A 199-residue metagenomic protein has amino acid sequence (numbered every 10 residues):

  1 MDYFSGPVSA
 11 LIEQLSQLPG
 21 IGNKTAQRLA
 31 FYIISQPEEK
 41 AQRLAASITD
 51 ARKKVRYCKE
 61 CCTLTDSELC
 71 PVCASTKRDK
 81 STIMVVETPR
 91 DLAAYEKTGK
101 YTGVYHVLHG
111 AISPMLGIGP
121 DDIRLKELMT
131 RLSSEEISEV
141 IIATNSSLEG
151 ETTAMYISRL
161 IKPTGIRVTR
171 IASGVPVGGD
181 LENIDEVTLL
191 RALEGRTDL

Functional and structural regions predicted by a protein language model:
D2-V8, Q17, A30-L92: Cys/His-rich Zn2+-binding cysteine-cluster or related metal-binding knuckle/ribbon modules and their
I12: Basic, Lys/Arg-rich alpha-helical nucleic-acid-recognition elements, primarily the DNA-binding modules of transcription
S16, I34, T49, C62 (+10 more regions): Signal for well-folded cores of large energy- and translation-related assemblies
P19, E38, A51, T63 (+3 more regions): Conserved phosphate/pyrophosphate-binding and hydrolysis machinery centered on Walker-type P-loop NTPases, extending
A26, S75-I141: Extended interfacial segments that mediate partner engagement and assembly in macromolecular machines
Q27-Y32, L181: Short hydrophobic alpha-helical segments that form membrane-spanning helices or hydrophobic packing faces of helical
M129-I141, N145-L199: Long C-terminal interaction/binding lobes of large macromolecular proteins
